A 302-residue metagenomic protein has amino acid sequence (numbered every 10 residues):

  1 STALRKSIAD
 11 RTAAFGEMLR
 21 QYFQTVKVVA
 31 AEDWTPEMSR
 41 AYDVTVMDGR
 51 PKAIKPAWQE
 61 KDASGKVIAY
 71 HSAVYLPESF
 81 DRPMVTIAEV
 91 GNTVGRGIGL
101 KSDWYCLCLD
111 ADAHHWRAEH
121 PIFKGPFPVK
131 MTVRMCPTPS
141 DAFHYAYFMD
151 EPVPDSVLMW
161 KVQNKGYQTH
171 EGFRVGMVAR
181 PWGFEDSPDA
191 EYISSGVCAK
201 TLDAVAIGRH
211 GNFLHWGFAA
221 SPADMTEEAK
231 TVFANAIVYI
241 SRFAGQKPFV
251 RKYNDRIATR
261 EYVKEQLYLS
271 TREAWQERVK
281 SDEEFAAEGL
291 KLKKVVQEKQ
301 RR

Functional and structural regions predicted by a protein language model:
T2-R96, W275-K280: Helical hinge/lid and interdomain linker segments adjacent to catalytic or ligand-binding clefts that mediate domain
I8, T12, H115, E119 (+1 more regions): A structural signal for well-ordered alpha-helical scaffolds and beta->alpha junctions
E32, A88, P126, G196 (+1 more regions): Residues at the C-termini of beta-strands that transition into short coil/loop
E37-R40, P77-F80, H115-W116, E185-D186 (+1 more regions): Extracellular/periplasmic catalytic domains that process cell-envelope and extracellular macromolecules
Y42-D43, L100-S102, R260-E261: Short low-complexity, flexible loop/linker segments enriched in glycine and/or proline with clustered acidic
T86-P188: An acidic, glycine-rich "communication" segment
V175-M177, E185-R302: Extracellular ligand-binding/catalytic regions of CAZymes and related secreted enzymes and adhesion modules
